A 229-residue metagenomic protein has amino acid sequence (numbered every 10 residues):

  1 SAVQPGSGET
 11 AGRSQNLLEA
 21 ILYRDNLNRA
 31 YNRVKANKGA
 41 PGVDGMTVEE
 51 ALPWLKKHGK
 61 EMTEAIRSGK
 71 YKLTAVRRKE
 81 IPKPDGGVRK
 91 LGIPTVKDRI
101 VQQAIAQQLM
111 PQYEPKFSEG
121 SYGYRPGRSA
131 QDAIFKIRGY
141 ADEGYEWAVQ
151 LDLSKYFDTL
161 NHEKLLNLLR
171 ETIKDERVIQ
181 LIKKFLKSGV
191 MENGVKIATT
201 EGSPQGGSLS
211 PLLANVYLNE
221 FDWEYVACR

Functional and structural regions predicted by a protein language model:
S1-N28: Charged, compositionally biased N-terminal leader segments and the immediate start of the first structured element
L27-Y31, A36: Gly/serine-rich nucleotide phosphate-binding loop at the start of the catalytic core of nucleotide/ADP-ribose-handling
K35, G39-T47: Short, charged alpha-helical motifs in flexible N/C-terminal segments and linkers
W54, E61-E64, S68: Intein modules and their embedded homing endonuclease domains
A65-E80, P84, K116-R128, D132-R229: Conserved polymerase palm-domain catalytic core
D85-P94, D98-Q103: Glycine-rich active-site/cofactor-binding loop and its immediate structural neighborhood
V96, Q107, L151-L153: Residues immediately flanking
Q102-G120: Electropositive, glycine- and tryptophan-enriched low-complexity nucleic-acid-binding patches
